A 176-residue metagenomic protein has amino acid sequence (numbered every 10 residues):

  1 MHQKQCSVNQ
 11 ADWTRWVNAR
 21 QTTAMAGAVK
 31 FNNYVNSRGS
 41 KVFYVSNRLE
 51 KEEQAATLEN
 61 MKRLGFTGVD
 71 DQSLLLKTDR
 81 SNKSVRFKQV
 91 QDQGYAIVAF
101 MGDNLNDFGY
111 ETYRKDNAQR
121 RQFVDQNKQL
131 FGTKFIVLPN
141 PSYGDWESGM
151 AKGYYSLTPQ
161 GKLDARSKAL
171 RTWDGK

Functional and structural regions predicted by a protein language model:
M1-D79, M150, G175-K176: Alpha-helical substrate-recognition element adjacent to the catalytic core
Q54-K176: C-terminal cap/substrate-recognition subdomain and adjoining C-terminal extension of metal-dependent phosphatase-like
